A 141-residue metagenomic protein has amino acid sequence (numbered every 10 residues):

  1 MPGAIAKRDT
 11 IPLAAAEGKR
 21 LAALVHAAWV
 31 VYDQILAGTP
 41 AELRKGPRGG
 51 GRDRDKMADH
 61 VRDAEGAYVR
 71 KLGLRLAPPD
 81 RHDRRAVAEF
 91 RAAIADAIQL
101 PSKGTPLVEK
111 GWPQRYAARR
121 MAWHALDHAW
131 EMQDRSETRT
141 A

Functional and structural regions predicted by a protein language model:
M1, A22, H26, V30-A88 (+1 more regions): Short, contiguous alpha-helical
M1-I11, A15: A contiguous, low-structure linker/loop signature
D9-I11, L21-A23, I94: Generic detector of short, locally flexible boundary/turn motifs and exposed helical patches
G18: Contiguous, non-catalytic segments that form substrate-binding/exosite surfaces or channel walls
D96-T105: Transmembrane alpha-helical segments of integral membrane proteins
